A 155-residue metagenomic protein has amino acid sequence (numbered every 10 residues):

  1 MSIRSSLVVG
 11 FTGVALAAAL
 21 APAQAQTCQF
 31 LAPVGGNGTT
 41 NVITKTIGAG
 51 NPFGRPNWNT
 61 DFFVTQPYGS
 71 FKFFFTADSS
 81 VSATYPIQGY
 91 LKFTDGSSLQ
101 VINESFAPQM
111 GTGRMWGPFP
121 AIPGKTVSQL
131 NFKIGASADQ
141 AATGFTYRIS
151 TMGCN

Functional and structural regions predicted by a protein language model:
M1-G10: Bacterial N-terminal signal peptides that target proteins for export
V9-A19: Bacterial N-terminal signal peptides
A19-T27: Sec/Tat signal peptide C-region and signal peptidase I cleavage site
K45-I87: Short, surface-exposed binding/anchoring microloops in extracellular/periplasmic proteins
F73, P120-F145: Noncatalytic modules at the cell exterior or secretory-pathway interfaces, chiefly beta-strand-rich lectin/adhesion
A83-V101: Short, surface-exposed beta-strand/strand-loop-strand elements in extracellular ectodomains
L99-M110: Solvent-exposed serine/threonine-rich low-complexity stretches and specific carbohydrate-binding patches
T112-A121: Exposed aromatic-hydrophobic patches
